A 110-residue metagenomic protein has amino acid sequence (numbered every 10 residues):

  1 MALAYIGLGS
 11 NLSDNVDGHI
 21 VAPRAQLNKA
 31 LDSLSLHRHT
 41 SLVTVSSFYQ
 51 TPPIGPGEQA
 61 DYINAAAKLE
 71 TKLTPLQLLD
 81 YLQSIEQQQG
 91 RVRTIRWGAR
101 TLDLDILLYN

Functional and structural regions predicted by a protein language model:
M1-N110: Core catalytic alpha/beta fold that binds nucleotide/phospho-ligands
